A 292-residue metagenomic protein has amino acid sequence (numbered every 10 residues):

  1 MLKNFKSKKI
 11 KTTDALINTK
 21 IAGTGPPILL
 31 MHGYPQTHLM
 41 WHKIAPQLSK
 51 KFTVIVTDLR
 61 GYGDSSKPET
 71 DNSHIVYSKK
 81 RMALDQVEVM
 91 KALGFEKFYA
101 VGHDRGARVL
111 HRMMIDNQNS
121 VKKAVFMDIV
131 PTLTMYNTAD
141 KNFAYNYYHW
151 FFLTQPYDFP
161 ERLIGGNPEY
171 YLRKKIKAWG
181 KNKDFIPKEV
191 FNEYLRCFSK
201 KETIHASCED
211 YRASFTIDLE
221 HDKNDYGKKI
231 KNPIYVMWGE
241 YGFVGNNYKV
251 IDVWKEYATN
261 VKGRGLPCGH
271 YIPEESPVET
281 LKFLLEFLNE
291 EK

Functional and structural regions predicted by a protein language model:
K3-S7, A15-I17, P27, M40 (+5 more regions): Flexible "cap/lid" subdomain of the alpha/beta-hydrolase fold that forms the substrate-access gate
T12-T13, I21-A22: Active-site beta-strand termini and strand-to-loop segments that position acidic
G25, G33-Q36: Active-site glycine-rich loops that stabilize anionic/oxyanionic intermediates across multiple enzyme folds
H32-Y34, G102-H103: Conserved alpha/beta-hydrolase "nucleophile elbow" surrounding the catalytic nucleophile
T37-H38, G269: A short, glycine- and basic residue-enriched loop/turn that sits immediately adjacent to a domain's principal
K43-Q47: Typically the conserved alpha-helix immediately C-terminal to a functionally engaged Cys/Sec in thioredoxin-like
S49-L59: Active-site machinery of serine-nucleophile hydrolases
G269-P277, L281: Catalytic histidine-centered segment of alpha/beta-hydrolase-like enzymes
